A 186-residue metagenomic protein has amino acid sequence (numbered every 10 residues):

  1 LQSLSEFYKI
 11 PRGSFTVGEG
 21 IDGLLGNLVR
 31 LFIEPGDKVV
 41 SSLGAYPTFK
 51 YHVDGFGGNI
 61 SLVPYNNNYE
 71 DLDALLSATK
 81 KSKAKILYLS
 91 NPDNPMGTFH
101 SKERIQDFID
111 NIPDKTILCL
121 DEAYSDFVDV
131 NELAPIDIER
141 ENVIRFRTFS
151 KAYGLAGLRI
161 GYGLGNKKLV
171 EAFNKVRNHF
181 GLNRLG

Functional and structural regions predicted by a protein language model:
L1-K38: Phosphate-binding glycine-rich loop
L1-S3, E19, P92, G165 (+1 more regions): A structural motif shared across PLP-dependent enzymes of the aminotransferase-like
G20, G26, L43-G44, G97 (+2 more regions): Short N-terminal helix/helix-N-cap motif within the alpha/beta-hydrolase-1
G23, L31-L89: PLP-dependent aminotransferase-like
S41, L62, Y88, L120 (+2 more regions): Hydrophobic residues in well-ordered beta-strands that form the structural core
D54, L72-S82, P95-L118, E122-L155: Active-site pre-lysine segment of PLP-dependent enzymes
N142-G186: PLP-dependent aminotransferase class I/II
